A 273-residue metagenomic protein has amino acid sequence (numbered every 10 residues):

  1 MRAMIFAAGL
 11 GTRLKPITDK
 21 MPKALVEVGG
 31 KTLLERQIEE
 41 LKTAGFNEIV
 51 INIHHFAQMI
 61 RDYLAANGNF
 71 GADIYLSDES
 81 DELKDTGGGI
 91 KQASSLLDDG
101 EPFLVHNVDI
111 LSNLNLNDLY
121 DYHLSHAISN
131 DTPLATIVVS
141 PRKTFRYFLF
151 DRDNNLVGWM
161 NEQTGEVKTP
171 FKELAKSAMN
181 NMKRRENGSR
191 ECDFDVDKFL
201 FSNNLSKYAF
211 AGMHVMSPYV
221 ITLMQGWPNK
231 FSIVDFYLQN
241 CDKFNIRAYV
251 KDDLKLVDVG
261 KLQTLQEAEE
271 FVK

Functional and structural regions predicted by a protein language model:
M1-T18, L25: N-proximal low-complexity "stem/linker" segments adjacent to membrane-targeting elements
R2-I5, E27, K31-N107, N113-D118 (+3 more regions): Conserved N-terminal catalytic core of the sugar/cofactor nucleotidyltransferase
V50-N52, V105-N107, T136-V139, V215 (+1 more regions): Short beta-strand segments
F70-I74, D131, F244: A short helix-to-beta-strand connector/capping loop
L104, L111, N117-S129, N155-K273: Catalytic-core segments of class I nucleotidyltransferases/pyrophosphorylases that form NMP-activated intermediates
N115-Y147: Conserved donor-nucleotide/metal-binding helix-loop-beta segment in metal-dependent transferases, i.e., the alpha-helix
